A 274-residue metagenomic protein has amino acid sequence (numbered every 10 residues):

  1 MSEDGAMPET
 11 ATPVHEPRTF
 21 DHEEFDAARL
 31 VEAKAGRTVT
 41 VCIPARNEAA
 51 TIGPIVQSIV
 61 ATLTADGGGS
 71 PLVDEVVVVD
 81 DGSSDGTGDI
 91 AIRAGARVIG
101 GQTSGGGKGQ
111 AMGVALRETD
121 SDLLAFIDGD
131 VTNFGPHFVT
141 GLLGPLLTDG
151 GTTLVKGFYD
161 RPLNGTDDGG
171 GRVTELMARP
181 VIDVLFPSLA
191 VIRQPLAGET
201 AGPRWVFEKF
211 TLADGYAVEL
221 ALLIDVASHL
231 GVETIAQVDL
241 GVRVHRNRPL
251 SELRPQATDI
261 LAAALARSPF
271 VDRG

Functional and structural regions predicted by a protein language model:
M1-S58: N-proximal low-complexity "stem/linker" segments adjacent to membrane-targeting elements
T38-T40, E75, A221, V226: Cell-envelope/extracellular polymer assembly enzymes that use nucleotide-activated donors
Q57-L72: Short, acidic, metal-binding catalytic loop of nucleotide-sugar glycosyltransferases
D80-G88: A conserved acidic beta->alpha catalytic loop
S104, Q110-V114, F134-V206: Acceptor/aglycone-binding surface of glycosyltransferases and processive sugar-polymer synthases
L124: Short aromatic/hydrophobic "clamp" motif used to bind/position activated sugar donors
D128-F134: The conserved acidic donor/metal-binding loop of glycosyltransferases
G169-A263: Conserved catalytic loops of nucleotide-sugar-dependent glycosyltransferases that act on lipid-linked
